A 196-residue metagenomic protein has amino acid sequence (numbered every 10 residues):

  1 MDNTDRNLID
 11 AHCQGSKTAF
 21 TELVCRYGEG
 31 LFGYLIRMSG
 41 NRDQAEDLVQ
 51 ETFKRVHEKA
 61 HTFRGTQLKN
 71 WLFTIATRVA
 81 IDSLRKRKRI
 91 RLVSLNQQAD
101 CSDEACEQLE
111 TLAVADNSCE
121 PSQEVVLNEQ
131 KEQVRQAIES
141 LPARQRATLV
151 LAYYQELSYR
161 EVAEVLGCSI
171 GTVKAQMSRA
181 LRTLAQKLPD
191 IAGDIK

Functional and structural regions predicted by a protein language model:
I9-G33: A short, charge-rich alpha-helical start-of-domain segment used by transcription regulators
A11, L92-S94, L127, R135 (+3 more regions): C-terminal edge and immediately downstream basic/flexible tail or linker adjoining helix-turn-helix-like DNA-binding
C13-Q14, E51-L68: Sigma70-family region 2
V24-R42, K59, I138, T183 (+1 more regions): Amphipathic, Lys/Arg- and hydrophobic-enriched alpha-helical face
L31, L35, A60, L72 (+1 more regions): Hydrophobic-face residues of short alpha-helical interaction/recognition segments
T74-L95, L127: Arg/Lys-rich amphipathic alpha helix in sigma70-family domain 2
C101-Q136: Acidic, proline/glycine-rich intrinsically disordered inter-domain spacer in sigma factors
T148-A152: A short pre-motif secondary-structure segment
